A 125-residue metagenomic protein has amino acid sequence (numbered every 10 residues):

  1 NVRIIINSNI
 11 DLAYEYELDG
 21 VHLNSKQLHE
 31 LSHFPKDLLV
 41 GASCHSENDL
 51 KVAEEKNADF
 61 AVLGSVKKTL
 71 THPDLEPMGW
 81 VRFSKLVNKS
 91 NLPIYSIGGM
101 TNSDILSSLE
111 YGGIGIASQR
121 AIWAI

Functional and structural regions predicted by a protein language model:
N1-I6, S25-L28, S32-S46, L75-T101: Alpha-helix-loop-beta-strand connector modules within alpha/beta enzyme cores
N1-S8, L12-Q27, S32-H33, K51-K56: Conserved alpha/beta-domain cores
I10, L50, F83, I105-L106: Generic hydrophobic/aromatic pocket-lining and core-packing "Φ" positions
A13, A53, A61, L86 (+2 more regions): Conserved, mostly hydrophobic/aromatic
Y16, K56, K89, E110-G112: Structural motif
D19, D59, I114: Short acidic/polar active-site loop segments enriched in Thr and Asp
N24-H33, V62-D74, G99-I125: Glycine-rich phosphate-binding active-site loops on the catalytic face of alpha/beta enzymes
V40-S43, E47-T69: Histidine/lysine/aspartate-rich catalytic loop segments that bind and position anionic ligands
